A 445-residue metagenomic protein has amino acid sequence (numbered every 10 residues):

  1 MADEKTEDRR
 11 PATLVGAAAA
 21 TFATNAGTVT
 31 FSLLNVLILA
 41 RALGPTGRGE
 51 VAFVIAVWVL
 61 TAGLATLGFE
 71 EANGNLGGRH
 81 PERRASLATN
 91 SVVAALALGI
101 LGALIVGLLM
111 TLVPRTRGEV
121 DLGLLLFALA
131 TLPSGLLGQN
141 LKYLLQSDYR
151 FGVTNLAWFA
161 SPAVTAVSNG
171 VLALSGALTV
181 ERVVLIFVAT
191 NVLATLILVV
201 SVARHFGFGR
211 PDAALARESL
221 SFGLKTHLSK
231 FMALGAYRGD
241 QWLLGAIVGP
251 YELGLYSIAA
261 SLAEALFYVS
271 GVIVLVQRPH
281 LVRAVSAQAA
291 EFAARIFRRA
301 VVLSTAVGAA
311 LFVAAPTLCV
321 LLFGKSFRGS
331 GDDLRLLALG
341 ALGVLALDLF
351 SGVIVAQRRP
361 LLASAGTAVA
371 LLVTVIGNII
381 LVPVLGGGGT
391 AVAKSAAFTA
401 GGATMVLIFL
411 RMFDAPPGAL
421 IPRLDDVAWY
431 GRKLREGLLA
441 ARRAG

Functional and structural regions predicted by a protein language model:
M1-L14, G152, G176-I186, L196-Y237 (+3 more regions): Interhelical loop/hinge segments that connect adjacent transmembrane helices in multipass membrane
D3, R10-E70, T131, L224-Y251 (+1 more regions): Signature of the first transmembrane helix
R10, P45-R48, M110-A128, V313-L342 (+1 more regions): Interfacial segments at transmembrane-helix termini and the short loops linking adjacent helices
V15-T28, S32, V54, G63-M110 (+2 more regions): Membrane-water interface segments that mark the loop-to-transmembrane alpha-helix transition
G16-S32, T154, W158-T165, V183-V202 (+3 more regions): Transmembrane helical elements of multi-pass membrane transporters/channels
A65-E82, A263-A287, S351-A356: Helix-loop junctions and terminal segments of transmembrane helices in multi-pass membrane transport/translocation
N75-R79, S134-L156, R283, L339-G366: Membrane-interface junctions at transmembrane-helix termini in multi-pass inner-membrane proteins
D121-F127, N155-R204, V369, V373 (+1 more regions): Hydrophobic alpha-helical transmembrane segments
